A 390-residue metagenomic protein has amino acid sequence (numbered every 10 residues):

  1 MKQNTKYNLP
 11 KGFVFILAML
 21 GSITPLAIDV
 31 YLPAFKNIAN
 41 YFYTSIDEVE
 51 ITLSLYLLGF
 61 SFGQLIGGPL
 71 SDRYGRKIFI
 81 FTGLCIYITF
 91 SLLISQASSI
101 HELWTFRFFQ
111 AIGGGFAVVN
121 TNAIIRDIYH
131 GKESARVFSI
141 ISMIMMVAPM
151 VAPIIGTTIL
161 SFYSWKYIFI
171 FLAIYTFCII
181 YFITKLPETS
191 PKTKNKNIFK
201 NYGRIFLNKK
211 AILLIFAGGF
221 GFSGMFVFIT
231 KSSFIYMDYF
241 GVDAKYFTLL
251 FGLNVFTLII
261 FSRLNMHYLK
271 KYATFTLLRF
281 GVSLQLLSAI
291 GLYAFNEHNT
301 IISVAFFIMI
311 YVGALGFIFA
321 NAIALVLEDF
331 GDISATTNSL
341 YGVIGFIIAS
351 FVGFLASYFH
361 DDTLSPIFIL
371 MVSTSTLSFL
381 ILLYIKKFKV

Functional and structural regions predicted by a protein language model:
K2-Y7, E188-I215: Juxtamembrane intracellular "pre-TM" segments in multi-pass secondary transporters
Y43, G75, Q96-E102, H130 (+1 more regions): Helix-breaking motifs and short loop linkers at transmembrane-helix boundaries and internal kinks in secondary membrane
F62-H101: Conserved MFS/SLC helix-loop-helix module at the cytosolic interface between two early adjacent transmembrane helices
I86, F90-L93, H101-F109, I302-I310: Paired small-residue
E102, G131, R136-T184, L249: Helix-loop-helix hairpin linking two adjacent transmembrane segments in secondary transporters
F106-V147: Cytoplasmic helix-loop-helix junction between adjacent transmembrane helices in 12-TM secondary transporters
T276-N321: C-terminal transmembrane helical hairpin of 12-TM major facilitator-type secondary transporters
L325-T363, L370-M371: A late C-terminal transmembrane helix in Major Facilitator Superfamily
